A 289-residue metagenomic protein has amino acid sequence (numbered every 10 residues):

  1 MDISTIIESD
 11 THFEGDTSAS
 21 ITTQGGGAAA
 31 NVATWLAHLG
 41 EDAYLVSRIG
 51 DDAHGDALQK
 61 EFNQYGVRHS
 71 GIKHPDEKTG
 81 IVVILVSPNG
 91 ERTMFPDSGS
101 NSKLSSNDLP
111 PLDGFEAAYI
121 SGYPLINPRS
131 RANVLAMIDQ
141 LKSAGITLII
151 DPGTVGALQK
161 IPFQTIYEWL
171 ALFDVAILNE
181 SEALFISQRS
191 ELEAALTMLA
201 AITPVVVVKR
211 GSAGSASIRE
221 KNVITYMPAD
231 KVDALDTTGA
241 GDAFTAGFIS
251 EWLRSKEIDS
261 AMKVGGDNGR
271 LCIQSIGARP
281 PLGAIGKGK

Functional and structural regions predicted by a protein language model:
M1, T5, D51, T154 (+4 more regions): Short, glycine/acidic-enriched loop or turn micro-motifs at the edges of active sites
M1-V46, A53-K60, Q64, A234-L235: Glycine-rich phosphate/adenosyl-contacting loop at the front of the ribokinase-like
T17, Q140-S143, Q188-K289: Conserved phosphate-binding/catalytic region of the ribokinase-like
G26-N31, L135, S255, D259 (+1 more regions): Glycine-rich phosphate-binding loop at the start of an alpha helix
L36, N179, G241: Short, conserved phosphate/pyrophosphate- and ester-handling motifs at nucleotide-, phospho-/glycolipid
K60-H74, S87-I224: Ribokinase/PfkB-type carbohydrate-kinase core domain
E77-G80: Short acidic/glycine-enriched loop/turn segments that link adjacent beta-strands
